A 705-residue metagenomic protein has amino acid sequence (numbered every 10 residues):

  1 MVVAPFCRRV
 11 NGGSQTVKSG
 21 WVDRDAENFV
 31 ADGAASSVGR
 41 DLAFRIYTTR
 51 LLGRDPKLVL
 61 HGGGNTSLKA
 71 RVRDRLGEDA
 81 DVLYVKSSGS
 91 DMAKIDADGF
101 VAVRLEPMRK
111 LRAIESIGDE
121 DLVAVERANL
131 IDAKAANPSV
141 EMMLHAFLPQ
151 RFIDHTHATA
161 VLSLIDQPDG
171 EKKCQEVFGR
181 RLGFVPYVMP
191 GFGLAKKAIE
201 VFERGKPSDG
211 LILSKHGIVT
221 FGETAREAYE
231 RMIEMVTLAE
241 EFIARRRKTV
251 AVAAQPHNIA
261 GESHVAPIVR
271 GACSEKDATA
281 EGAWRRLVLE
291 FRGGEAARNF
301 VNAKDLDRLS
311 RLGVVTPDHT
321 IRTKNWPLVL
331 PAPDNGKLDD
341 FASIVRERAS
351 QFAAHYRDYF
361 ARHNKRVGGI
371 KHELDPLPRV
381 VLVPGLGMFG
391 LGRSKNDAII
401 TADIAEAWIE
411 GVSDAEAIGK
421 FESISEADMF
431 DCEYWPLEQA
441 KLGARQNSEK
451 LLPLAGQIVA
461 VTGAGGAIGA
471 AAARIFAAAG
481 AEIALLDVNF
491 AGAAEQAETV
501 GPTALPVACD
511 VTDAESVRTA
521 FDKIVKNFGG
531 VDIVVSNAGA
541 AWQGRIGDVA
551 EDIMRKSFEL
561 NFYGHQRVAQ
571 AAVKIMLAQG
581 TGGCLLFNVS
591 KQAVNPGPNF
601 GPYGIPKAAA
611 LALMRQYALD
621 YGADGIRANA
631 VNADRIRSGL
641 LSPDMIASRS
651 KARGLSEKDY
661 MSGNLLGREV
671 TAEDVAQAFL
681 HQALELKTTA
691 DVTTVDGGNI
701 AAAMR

Functional and structural regions predicted by a protein language model:
V17-V459, A471: Glycine-rich flexible loops
V535, G622, R627, K687-D691: Short, small/polar-rich loop/turn modules that mediate ligand/substrate recognition or access, typified
R545-I546, A550-F558: Substrate-binding pocket helix/loop in short-chain dehydrogenase/reductase
A569, P606, M614: Active-site helix of classical SDR
K574, L619-D620: Alpha-helical segment proximal to the catalytic Tyr-Lys
S590: Residue(s) in the substrate-gating loop at a strand-loop-helix junction that position the organic substrate next
E669-V695, I700: C-terminal substrate-recognition "lid" of short-chain dehydrogenase/reductases
